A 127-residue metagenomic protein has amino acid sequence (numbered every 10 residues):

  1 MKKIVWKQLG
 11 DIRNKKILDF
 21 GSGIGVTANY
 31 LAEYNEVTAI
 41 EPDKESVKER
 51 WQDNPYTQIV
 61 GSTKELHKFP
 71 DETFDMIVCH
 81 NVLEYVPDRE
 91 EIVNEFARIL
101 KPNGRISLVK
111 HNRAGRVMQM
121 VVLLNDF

Functional and structural regions predicted by a protein language model:
M1-R13: Conserved alpha-helix/loop element of class I SAM-dependent methyltransferases that forms part of the SAM/SAH-binding
K15-G21: Conserved class I S-adenosyl-L-methionine
K16, E36, R105: Residues at the starts of beta-strands that form the adenosine-phosphate
I24-E65: Class I SAM-dependent methyltransferase SAM/SAH-binding core
H67-M76: A short acidic, Gly/Pro-enriched loop at the edge of an enzyme's catalytic core that lines a small-molecule cofactor
M76-D88: A short SAM/SAH-binding and catalytic strip from SAM-dependent methyltransferases
E90-R105: A short glycine-rich, Lys/Arg-flanked "PGG" loop and its adjoining helix->strand segment in the class I
R105-F127: Conserved class I S-adenosyl-L-methionine
